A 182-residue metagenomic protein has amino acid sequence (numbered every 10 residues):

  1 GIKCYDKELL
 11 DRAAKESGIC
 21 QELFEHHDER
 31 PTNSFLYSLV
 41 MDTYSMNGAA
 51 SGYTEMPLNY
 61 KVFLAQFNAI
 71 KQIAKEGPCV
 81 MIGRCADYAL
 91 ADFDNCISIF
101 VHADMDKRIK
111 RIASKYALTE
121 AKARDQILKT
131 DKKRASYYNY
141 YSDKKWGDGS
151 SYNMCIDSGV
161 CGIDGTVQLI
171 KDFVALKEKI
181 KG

Functional and structural regions predicted by a protein language model:
G1-Y5: Post-Walker A helix-loop "phosphate-sensing" segment adjacent to the P-loop in P-loop NTPases
L9-P78: ATP-dependent small-molecule kinase phosphotransfer cores that center on conserved nucleotide phosphate-binding segments
E29-S45, T119-D164: Small-molecule kinase domains that catalyze NTP-dependent phosphoryl transfer to phosphate-bearing small molecules
F67, I163-V167, K171: Short, amphipathic alpha-helical "lid/cap" segments that border enzyme active or binding sites
I73-E76, C85-F93, I99: RNA pseudouridine synthases
A86-Y88, H102-R108, V160-G162: Conserved nucleotide-binding/hydrolysis micro-motifs of P-loop NTPases
D92-Y116, E120-L128: Conserved phosphate-donor/acceptor-positioning beta-strand/loop module used by diverse small-molecule
